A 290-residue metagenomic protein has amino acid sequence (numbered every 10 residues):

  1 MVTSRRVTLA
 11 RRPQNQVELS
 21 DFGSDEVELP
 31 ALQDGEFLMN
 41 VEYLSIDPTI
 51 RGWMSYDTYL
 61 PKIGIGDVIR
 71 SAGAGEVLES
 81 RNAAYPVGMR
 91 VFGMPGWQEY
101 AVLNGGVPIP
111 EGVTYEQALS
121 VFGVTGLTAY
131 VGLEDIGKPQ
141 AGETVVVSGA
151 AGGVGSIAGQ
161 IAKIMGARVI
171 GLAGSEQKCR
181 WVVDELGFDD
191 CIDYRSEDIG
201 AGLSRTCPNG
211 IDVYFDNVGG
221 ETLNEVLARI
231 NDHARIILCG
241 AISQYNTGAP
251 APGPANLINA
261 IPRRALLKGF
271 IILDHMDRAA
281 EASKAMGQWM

Functional and structural regions predicted by a protein language model:
L29-I46, M54-W97: Glycine-rich beta-strand-centered segment in the early N-terminal region that forms part of a ligand/cofactor-binding
I69-E76, A84-G149: NAD(P)H dinucleotide-binding glycine-rich loop of Rossmann-like/cofactor-binding domains, especially the beta1-alpha1
F92, V146, I192, Y214-F215: N-terminal Rossmann-like NAD(P) cofactor-binding module of classical short-chain dehydrogenase/reductase
E99, G174-V182, A251-L257: Short, glycine/polar-rich helix-capping loops at beta-to-alpha or helix-loop-helix junctions that flank or form
G123-E197: Mid-domain Rossmann-like dinucleotide-binding core that forms the NAD(H)/NADP(H) cofactor-binding site
D198-N209: Short amphipathic alpha-helix with an adjacent loop that forms part of the alpha/beta core around
E221-M290: Glycine-rich phosphate-binding loop and adjacent beta-alpha segment of Rossmann(oid) nucleotide-cofactor-binding
